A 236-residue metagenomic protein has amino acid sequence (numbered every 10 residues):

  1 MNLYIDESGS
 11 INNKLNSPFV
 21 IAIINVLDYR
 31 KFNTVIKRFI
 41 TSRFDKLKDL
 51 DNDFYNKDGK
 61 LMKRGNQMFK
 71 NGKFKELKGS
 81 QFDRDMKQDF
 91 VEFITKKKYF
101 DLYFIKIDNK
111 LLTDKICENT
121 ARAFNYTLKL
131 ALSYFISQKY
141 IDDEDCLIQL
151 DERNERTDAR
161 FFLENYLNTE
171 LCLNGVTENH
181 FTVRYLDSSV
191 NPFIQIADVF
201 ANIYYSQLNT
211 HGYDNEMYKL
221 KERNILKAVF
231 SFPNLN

Functional and structural regions predicted by a protein language model:
M1-N236: Phosphate-ester processing/binding pockets and catalytic centers
